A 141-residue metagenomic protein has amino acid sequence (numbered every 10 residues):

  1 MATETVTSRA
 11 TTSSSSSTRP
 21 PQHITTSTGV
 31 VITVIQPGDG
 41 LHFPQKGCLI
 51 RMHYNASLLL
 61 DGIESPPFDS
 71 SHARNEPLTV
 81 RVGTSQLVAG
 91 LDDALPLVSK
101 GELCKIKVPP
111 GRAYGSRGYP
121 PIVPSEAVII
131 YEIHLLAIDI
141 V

Functional and structural regions predicted by a protein language model:
M1-V141: Cross-family detector of peptidyl-prolyl cis-trans isomerase
